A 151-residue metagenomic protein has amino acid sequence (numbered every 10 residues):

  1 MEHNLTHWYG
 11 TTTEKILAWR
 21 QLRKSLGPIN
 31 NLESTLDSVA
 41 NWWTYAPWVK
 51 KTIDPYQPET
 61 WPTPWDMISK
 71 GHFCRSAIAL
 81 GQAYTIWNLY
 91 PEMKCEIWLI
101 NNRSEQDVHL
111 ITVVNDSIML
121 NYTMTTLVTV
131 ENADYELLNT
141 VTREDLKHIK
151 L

Functional and structural regions predicted by a protein language model:
M1-L151: A structural boundary/capping signal
